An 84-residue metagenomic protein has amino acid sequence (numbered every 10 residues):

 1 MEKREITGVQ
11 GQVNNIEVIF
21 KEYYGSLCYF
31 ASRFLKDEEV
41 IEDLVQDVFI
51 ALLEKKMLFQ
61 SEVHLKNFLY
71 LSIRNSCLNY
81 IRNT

Functional and structural regions predicted by a protein language model:
E2, I19, S76-C77: Bacterial Sec-dependent N-terminal signal peptides
I6-Y29, R33, L53: A short, charge-rich alpha-helical start-of-domain segment used by transcription regulators
V9, F49-H64, N83-T84: Sigma70-family region 2
N14, V18, E22, E39 (+2 more regions): Residues at secondary-structure transition points
F20, E38-K55: Conserved RNAP core-binding helix
Y29, D43-I50, V63-N75: Structural recognition of an alpha-helix C-terminal capping motif at a helix-to-coil junction
R74-T84: Arg/Lys-rich amphipathic alpha helix in sigma70-family domain 2
